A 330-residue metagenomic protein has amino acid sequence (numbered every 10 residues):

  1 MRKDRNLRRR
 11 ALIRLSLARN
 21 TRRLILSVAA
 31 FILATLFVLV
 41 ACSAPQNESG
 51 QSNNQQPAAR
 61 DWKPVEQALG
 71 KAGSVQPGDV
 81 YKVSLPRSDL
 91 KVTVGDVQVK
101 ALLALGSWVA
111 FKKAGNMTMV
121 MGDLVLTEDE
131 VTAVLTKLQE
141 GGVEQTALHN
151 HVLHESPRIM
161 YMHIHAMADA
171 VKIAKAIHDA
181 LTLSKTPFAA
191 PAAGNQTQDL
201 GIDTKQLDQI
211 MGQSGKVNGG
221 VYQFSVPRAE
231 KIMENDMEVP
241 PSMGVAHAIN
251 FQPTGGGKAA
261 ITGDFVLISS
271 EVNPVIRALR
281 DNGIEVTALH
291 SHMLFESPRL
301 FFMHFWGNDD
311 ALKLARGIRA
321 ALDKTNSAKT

Functional and structural regions predicted by a protein language model:
M1-R22: N-terminal secretory signal peptides that target proteins for export/translocation
R2, A34, A44-E48: Terminal low-complexity, intrinsically disordered regions
N6-R9, I25, S49-N54: Intrinsically disordered, low-complexity segments enriched in glycine/proline and serine/threonine
I25-L33: Sec-dependent signal peptide hydrophobic core
V40-A41: C-terminal motif of bacterial Sec signal peptides marking the signal peptidase cleavage site
Q46-V80, S84-V131, T136-E140, E144-R158 (+3 more regions): Long, contiguous binding/interaction regions
